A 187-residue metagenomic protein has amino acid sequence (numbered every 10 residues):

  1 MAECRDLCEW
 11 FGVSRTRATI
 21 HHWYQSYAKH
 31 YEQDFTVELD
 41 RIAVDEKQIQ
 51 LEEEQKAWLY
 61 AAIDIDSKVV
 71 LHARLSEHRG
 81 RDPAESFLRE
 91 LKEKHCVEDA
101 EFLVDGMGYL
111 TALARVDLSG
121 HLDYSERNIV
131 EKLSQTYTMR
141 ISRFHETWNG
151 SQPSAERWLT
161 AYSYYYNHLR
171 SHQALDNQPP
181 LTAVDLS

Functional and structural regions predicted by a protein language model:
M1-V13: DNA-recognition alpha helix
V13-A28: Major-groove recognition helix of helix-turn-helix-like DNA-binding domains
E38-E52, A61-I63: Two-metal-ion RNase H-like nuclease active-site motif
Q55-G80: Short conserved beta-strand segments at catalytic cores or DNA/RNA-binding microdomains of nucleic-acid binding
A73-V97: Active-site beta-loop-alpha junctions of metal-dependent nucleic acid enzymes, especially the RNase H-like/DDE
E98-L110: Acidic/histidine-rich, metal-coordinating catalytic segments
L122-S142, P153: RNase H-like two-metal-ion nuclease catalytic core shared by retroviral integrases and related mobile-element nucleases
R143-G150, E156-S187: C-terminal domain-tail junction helix/linker
